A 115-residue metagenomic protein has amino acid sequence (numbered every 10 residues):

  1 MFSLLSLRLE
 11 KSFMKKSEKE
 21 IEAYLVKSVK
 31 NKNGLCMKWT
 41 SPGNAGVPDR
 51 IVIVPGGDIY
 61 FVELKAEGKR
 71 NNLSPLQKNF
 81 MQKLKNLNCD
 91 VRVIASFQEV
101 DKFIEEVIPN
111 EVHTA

Functional and structural regions predicted by a protein language model:
F2-A115: Catalytic phosphate/metal-binding cores of nucleic-acid and nucleotide-processing enzymes, i.e., regions that mediate
